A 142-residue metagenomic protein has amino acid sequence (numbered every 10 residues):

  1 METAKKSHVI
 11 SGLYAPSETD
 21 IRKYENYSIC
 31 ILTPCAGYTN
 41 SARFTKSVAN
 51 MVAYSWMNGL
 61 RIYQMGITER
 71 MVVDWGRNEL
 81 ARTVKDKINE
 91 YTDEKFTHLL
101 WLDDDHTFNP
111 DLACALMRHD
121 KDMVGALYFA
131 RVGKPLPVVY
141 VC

Functional and structural regions predicted by a protein language model:
M1-M71, W75: N-proximal low-complexity "stem/linker" segments adjacent to membrane-targeting elements
S55, V84, I88, D120: Active-site catalytic pocket residues across diverse enzymes, especially alpha/beta-hydrolases
R70, D74-W75, D93, T107-P110: Generic alpha-helical scaffold signal
N78-H98: Active-site nucleotide-sugar/metal-binding loop of Leloir-type enzymes
R82, F96, W101-H119: Acidic donor-binding/catalytic loop of UDP-sugar-dependent glycosyltransferases, especially processive GT2
N109-C142: Conserved catalytic core of nucleotide-sugar-dependent glycosyltransferases
